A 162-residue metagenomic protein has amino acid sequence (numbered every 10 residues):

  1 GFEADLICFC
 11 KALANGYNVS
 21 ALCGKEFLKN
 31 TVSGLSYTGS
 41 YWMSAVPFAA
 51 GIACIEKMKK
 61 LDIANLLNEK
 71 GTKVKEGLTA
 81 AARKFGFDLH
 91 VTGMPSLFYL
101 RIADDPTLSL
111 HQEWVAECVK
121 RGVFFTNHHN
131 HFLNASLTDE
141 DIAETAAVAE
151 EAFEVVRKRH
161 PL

Functional and structural regions predicted by a protein language model:
G1-L162: Conserved N-terminal phosphate-binding loop of PLP-dependent enzymes in the Aspartate aminotransferase
